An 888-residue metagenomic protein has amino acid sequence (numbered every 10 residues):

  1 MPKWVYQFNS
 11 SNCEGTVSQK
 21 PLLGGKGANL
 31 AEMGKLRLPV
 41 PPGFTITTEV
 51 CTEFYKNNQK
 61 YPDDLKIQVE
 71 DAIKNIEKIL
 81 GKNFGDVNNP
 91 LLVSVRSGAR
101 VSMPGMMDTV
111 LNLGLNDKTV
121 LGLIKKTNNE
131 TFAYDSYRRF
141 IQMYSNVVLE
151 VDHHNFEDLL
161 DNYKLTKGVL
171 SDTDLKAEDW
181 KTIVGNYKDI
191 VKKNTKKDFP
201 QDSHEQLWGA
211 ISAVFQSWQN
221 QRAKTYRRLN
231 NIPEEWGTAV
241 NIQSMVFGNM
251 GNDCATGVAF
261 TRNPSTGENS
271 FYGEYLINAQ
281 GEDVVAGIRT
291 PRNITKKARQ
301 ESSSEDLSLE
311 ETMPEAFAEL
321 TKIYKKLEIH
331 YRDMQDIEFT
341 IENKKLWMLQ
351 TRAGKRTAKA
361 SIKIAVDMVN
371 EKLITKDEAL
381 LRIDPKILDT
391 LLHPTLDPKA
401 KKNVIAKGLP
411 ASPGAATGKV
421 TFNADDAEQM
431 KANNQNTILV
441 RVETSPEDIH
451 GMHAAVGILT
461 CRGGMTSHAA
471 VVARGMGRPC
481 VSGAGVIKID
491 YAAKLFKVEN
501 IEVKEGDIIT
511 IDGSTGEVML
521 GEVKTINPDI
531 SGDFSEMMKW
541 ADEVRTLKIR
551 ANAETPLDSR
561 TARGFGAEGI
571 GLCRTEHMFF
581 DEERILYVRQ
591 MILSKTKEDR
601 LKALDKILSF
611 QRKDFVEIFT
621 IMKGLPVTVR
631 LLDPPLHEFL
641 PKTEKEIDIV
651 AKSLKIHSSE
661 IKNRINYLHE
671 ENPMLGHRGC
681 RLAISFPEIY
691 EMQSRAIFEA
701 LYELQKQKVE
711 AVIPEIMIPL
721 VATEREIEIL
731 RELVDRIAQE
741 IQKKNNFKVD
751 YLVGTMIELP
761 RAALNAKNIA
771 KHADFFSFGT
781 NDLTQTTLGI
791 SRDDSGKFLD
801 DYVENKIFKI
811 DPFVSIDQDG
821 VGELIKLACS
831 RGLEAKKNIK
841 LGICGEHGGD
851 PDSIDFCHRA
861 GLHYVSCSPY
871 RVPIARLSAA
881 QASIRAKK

Functional and structural regions predicted by a protein language model:
M1-N403, E428-K431, Q435-I438, S445-H450 (+11 more regions): Nucleotide/phosphate-binding sheet-loop regions of phosphoryl- and nucleotidyl-transfer enzymes
T45, E49, T444, G463-M465 (+11 more regions): Short, ordered loop/turn segments at secondary-structure junctions
R96-S97, I530-G532, W540-K888: Conserved alpha/beta-domain cores
N241, T421, I438-V440, L459 (+3 more regions): Structural motif
K407-E447, V498-E536: Extended, non-globular alpha-helical segments
N423-D425, V486-I487, S535-M538, E554-P556: Intrinsically disordered, low-complexity regulatory segments
V440-V442, C461, G483, N552 (+2 more regions): Structural motif
V456-R462, C480, G842: A short, small-residue-rich loop immediately preceding and capping a beta-strand
